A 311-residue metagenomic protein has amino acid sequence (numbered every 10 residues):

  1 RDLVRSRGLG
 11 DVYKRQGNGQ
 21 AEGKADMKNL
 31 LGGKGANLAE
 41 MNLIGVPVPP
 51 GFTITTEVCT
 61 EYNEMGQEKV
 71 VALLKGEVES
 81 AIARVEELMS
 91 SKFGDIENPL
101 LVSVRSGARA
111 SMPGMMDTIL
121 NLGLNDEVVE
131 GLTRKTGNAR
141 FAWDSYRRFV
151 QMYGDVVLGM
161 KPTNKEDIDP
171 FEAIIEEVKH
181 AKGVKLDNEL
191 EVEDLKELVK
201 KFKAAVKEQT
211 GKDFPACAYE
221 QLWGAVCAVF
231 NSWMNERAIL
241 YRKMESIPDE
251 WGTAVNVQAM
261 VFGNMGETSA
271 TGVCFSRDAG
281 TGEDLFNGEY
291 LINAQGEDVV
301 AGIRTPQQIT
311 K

Functional and structural regions predicted by a protein language model:
R1-Y13: Single conserved hydrophobic/aromatic residue that forms the stacking wall/gate of nucleotide- or nucleobase-binding
D11-K311: Nucleotide/phosphate-binding sheet-loop regions of phosphoryl- and nucleotidyl-transfer enzymes
